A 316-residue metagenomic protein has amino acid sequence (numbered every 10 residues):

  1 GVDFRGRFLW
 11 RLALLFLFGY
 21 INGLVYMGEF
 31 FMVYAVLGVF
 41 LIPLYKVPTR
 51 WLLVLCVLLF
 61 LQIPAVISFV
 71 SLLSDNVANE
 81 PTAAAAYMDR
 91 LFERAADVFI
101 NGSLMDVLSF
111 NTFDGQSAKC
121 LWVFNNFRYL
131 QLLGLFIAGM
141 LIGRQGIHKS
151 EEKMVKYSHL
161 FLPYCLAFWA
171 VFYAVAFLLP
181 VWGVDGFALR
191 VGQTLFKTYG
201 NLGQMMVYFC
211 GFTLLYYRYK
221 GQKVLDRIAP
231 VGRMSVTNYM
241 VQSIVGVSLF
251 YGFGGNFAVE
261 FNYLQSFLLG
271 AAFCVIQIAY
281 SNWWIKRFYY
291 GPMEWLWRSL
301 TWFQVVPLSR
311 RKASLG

Functional and structural regions predicted by a protein language model:
G1-V70: Internal alpha-helical transmembrane segments
L14-V25, A167-L178, P230-F257: Kinked, hydrophobic transmembrane alpha-helices enriched for aromatic residues and small/kink-inducing positions
F31-P43, F127-S150, G200-Y219: Specific transmembrane alpha-helix
I42-V57, L141-Y164: Solvent-exposed interhelical
L58-A138: Long hydrophobic alpha-helical segments that form multi-pass transmembrane helix bundles in integral membrane proteins
F161-C165, Y216-V245, Y289-T301: Functional transmembrane helices that form membrane-embedded active or gating regions
F161-Y217: Alpha-helical transmembrane segments and terminal signal-anchor/GPI-anchor hydrophobic tails, characterized by long
K220, N262-G316: C-terminal "closing" transmembrane helix and its immediate cytosolic amphipathic cap in multi-pass membrane proteins
